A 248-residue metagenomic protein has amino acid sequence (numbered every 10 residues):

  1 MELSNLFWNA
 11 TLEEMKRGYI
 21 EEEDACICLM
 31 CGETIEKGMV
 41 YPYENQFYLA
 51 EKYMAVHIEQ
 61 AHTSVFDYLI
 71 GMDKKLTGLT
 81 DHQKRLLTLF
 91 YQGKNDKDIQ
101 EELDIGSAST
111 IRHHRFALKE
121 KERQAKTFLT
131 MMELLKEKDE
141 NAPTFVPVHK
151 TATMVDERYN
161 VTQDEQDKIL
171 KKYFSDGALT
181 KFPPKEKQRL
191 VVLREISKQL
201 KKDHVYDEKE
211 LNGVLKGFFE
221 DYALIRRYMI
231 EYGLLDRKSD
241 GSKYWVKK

Functional and structural regions predicted by a protein language model:
C28-G32: Short cysteine-rich clusters marking metal-coordination/redox-active sites
M39-L69: C-terminal recognition-helix end and immediately following basic linker of small zinc-binding "finger" domains
L76-Q83, L190: Short helix-coil-helix linker/hinge
L86-L87, D98-E101: Hydrophobic positions on the alpha-helical face of helix-turn-helix-like DNA-binding modules
H114-A125, L211: DNA major-groove recognition helices of helix-turn-helix
R123-T127, E231-G241: A short, conserved structural fragment
D164-L200: Short alpha-helical segments that sit at the start of domains
K202-L215: Short acidic, hydrophobic short linear motifs in intrinsically disordered regions
